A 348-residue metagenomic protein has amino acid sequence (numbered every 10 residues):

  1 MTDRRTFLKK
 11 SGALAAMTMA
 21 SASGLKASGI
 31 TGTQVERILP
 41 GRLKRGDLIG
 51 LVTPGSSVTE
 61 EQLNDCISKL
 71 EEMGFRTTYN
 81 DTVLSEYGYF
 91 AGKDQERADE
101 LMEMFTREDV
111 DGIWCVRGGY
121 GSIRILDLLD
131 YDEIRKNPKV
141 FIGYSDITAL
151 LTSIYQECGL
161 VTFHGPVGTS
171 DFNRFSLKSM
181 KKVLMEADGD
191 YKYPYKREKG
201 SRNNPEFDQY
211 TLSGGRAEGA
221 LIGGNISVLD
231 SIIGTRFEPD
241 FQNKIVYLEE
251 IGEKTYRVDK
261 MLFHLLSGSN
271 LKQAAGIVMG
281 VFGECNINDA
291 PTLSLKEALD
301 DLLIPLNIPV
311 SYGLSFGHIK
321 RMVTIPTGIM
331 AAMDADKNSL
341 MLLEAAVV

Functional and structural regions predicted by a protein language model:
M1-A15: N-terminal secretory signal peptides and thylakoid transit peptides that target proteins across membranes
S23-V58: C-terminal segment of N-terminal export signals and the immediately downstream linker at the start of the mature
R76-Y87, Y247: Short beta-strand elements in bilobed, periplasmic/extracellular small-molecule ligand-binding domains
T82-P138: N-terminal small/polar loop signature for handling phosphorylated ligands or for N-terminal nucleophile
Y131-S153, V161-G168: Short, acidic/small-residue loops that bind anionic groups at enzyme active sites
F163, V167-N225: Conserved anion/nucleotide-ligand pocket segment
L221-D259: Oxyanion-binding "anion nests"
R257-V348: C-terminal active-site/capping subdomain that shapes the small-molecule cofactor and substrate pocket of enzyme
